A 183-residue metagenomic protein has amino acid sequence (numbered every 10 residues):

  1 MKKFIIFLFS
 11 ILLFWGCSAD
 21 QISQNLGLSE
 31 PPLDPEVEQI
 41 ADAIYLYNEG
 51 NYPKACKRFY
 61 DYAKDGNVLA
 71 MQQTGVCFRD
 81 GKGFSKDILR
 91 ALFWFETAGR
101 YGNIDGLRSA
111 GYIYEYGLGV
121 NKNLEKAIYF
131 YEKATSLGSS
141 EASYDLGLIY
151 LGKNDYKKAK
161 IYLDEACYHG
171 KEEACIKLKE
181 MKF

Functional and structural regions predicted by a protein language model:
S18-D20: Bacterial signal peptide processing site
D34-P35, Q39, L46-Y47, N51 (+6 more regions): Short helix-capping/linker turns of helical repeat alpha-solenoids
Q39-L46, R58, Q73-D80, S109-Y116 (+2 more regions): Hydrophobic face of amphipathic alpha-helices that form TPR/SEL1-like repeat modules and related alpha-solenoid
I161-F183: Terminal, low-structured helical/coil segments at or just beyond the last alpha-helical repeat
